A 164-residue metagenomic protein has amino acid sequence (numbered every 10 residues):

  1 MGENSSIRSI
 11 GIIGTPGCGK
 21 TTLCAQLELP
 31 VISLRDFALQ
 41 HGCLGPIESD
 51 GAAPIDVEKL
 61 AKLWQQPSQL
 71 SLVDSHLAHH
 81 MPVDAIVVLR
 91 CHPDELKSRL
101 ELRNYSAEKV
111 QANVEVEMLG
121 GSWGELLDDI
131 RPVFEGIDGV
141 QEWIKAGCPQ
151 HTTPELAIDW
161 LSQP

Functional and structural regions predicted by a protein language model:
G2-S5, L102, L127-P164: NTP-dependent small-molecule kinase module
S9: Walker A (P-loop) ATP-phosphate-binding motif of ABC ATPase nucleotide-binding domains
I12: Hydrophobic anchor at the beta1->P-loop junction of P-loop NTPases
T15: P-loop (Walker A) phosphate-binding loop of NTP-binding proteins
C18: ATP-binding Walker
T21: Walker A/P-loop
P30-M81, P164: ATP-dependent small-molecule kinase phosphotransfer cores that center on conserved nucleotide phosphate-binding segments
P46, C91-I130: A glycine- and Lys/Arg-enriched "phosphate-lid" helix/loop adjacent to the NTP-binding pocket of small-molecule kinases
